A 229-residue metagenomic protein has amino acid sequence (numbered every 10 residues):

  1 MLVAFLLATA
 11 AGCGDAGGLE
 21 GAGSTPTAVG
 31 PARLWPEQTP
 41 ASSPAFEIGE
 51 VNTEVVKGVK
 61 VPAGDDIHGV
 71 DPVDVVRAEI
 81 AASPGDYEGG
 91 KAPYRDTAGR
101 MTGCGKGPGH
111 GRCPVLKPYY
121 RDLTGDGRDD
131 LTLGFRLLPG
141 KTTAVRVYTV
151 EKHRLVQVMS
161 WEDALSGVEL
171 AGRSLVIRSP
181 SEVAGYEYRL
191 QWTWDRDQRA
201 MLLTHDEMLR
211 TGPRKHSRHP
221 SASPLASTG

Functional and structural regions predicted by a protein language model:
M1-S83, L170-G229: Acidic, small-residue rich beta-repeat scaffolds with periodic aromatic anchors
D65-Y119: Eukaryote-specific, low-hydrophobicity, charge-rich regions
E88-P108, R146-W161, W192-L203: Surface-exposed loop/turn elements that mediate protein-protein interactions on large endomembrane-trafficking
C113, K117-G125, E169-L170: Structural signature of eukaryotic scaffold interfaces centered on beta-propeller domains
D122-F135, R173-R178: Acidic/hydrophobic-patterned starts of short beta strands in beta-sheet-rich repeat architectures
F135-G140, V150-K152, S179-A184: Short, flexible beta-strand-to-coil junctions
G140-R146, G185-L190: Structural motif
H153-S166, L170, I177-S179: Acidic, glycine-rich flexible loop segments
